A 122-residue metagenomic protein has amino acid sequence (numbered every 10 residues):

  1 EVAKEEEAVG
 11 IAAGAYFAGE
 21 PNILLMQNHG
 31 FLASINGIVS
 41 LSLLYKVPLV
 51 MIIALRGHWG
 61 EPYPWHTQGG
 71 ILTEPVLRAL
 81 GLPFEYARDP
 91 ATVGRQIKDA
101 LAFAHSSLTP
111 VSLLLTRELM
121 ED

Functional and structural regions predicted by a protein language model:
E1-D122: Thiamine diphosphate
